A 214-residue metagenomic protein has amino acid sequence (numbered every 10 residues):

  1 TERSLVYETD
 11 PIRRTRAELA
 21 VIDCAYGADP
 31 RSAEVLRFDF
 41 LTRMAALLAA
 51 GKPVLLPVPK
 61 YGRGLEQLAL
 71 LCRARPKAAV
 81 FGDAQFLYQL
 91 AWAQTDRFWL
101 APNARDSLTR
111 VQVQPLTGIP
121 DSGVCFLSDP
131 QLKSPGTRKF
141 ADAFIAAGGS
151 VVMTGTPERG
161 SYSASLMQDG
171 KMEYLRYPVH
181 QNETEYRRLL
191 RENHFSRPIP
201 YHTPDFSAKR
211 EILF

Functional and structural regions predicted by a protein language model:
T1-G64, A69-A79: His/Asp/Glu-rich metal-coordinating catalytic cores of metallo-dependent phosphodiesterases/hydrolases acting on
T1-V6, R105-V113, S134: Short gly/ser/thr-rich secondary-structure transition/capping motifs
L5-E8, P30-R31, Y88-Q94, S161-A164 (+1 more regions): Short, charged, surface-exposed secondary-structure boundary motifs
P11-T15, L36-R37, L70-R75, T95-F98 (+2 more regions): Short, solvent-exposed amphipathic alpha-helical segments in soluble enzyme and RNA/protein-processing domains
V21, K77-Y88, V151-G155, I199-H202: Short internal beta-strands
L65-L70, L90, G136, S207-K209: Phosphate- and divalent-cation-binding pockets in alpha/beta enzyme and binding domains that engage nucleotide-derived
L70-D129: Accessory terminal helices/loops
R110-F214: C-terminal regulatory/interaction regions
